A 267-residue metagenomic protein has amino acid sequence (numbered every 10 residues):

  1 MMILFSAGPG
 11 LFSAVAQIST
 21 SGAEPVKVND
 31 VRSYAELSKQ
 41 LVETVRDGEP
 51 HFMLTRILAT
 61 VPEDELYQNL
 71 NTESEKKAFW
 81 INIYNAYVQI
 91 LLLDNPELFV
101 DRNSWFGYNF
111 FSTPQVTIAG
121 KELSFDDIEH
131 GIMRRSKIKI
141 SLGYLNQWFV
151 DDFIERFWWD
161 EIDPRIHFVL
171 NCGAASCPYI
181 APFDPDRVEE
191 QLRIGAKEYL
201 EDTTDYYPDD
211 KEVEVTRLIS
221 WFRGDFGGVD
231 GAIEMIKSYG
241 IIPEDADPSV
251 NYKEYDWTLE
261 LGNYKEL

Functional and structural regions predicted by a protein language model:
M1-S13: Bacterial N-terminal signal peptides
V15-L267: Interaction/scaffold regions that mediate signaling and macromolecular assembly across diverse proteins
